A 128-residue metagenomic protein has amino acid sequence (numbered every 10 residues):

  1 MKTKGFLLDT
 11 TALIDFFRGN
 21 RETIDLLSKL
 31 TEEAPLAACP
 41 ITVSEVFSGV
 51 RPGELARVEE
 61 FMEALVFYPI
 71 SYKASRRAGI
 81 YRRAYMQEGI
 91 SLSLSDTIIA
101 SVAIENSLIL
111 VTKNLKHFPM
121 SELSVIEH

Functional and structural regions predicted by a protein language model:
M1-A38, F47-E63: Short, well-structured N-terminal submotif of metal-dependent ribonuclease cores
M1-K4, A100-H128: Acidic, PIN/NYN-like endoribonuclease modules and their adjacent C-terminal/linker elements
D9-T10, V46, A78, A103 (+1 more regions): Generic structural signal for small/hydrophobic residues in well-ordered secondary structure, especially within
A12-L13, T42, A74, I98-I99 (+1 more regions): Alpha-helix capping/helix-boundary segments
I14, S44-F47, P119, I126: Nucleotide phosphate-binding site architecture
L65-Q87: Acidic catalytic patch
I90-L92: Donor nucleotide-sugar recognition loop
